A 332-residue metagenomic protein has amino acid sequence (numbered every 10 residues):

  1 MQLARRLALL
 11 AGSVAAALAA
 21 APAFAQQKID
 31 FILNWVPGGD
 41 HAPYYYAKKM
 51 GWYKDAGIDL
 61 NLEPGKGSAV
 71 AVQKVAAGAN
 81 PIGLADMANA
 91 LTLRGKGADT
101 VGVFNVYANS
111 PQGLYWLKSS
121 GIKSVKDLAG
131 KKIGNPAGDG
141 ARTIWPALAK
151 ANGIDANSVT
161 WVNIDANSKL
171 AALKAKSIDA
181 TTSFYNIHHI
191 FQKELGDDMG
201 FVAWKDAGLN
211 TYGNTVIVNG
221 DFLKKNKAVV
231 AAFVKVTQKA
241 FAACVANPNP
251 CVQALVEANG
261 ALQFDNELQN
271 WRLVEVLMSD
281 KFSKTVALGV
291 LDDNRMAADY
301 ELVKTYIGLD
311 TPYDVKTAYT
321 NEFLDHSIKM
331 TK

Functional and structural regions predicted by a protein language model:
M1-A11: Bacterial N-terminal signal peptides that target proteins for export
G12-S13, A23: Cleavable N-terminal signal peptides
A19-A25: Sec/Tat signal peptide C-region and signal peptidase I cleavage site
Q26-A175, D179-N186, V202, N210: Short, glycine-/small- and polar/acidic-enriched structural segments that line small-molecule recognition paths
Q112-I122, Y212-V229, K284: A bilobed periplasmic-binding-protein/Venus flytrap-type ligand-binding module shared by bacterial periplasmic
K225-G308: Secondary-structure end/capping motifs
M296-K332: Conserved C-terminal helix/tail region of periplasmic/extracytoplasmic solute-binding proteins
